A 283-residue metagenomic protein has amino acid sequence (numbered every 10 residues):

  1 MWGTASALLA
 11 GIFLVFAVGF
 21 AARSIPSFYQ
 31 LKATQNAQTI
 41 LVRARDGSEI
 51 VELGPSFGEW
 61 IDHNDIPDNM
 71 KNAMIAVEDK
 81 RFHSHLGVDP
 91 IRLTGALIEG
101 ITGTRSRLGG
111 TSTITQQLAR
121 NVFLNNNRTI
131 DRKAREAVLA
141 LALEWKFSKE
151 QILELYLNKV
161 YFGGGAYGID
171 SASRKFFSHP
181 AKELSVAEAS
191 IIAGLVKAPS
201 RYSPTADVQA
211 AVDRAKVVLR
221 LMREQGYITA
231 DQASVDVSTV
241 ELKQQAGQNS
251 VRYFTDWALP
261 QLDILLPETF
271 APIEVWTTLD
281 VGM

Functional and structural regions predicted by a protein language model:
M1-R43, R81, I101: N-terminal type II signal-anchor transmembrane helix that functions as the membrane-insertion/stop-transfer segment
F16-R23, T94-L97, I101, V122 (+1 more regions): Structural signature of transmembrane alpha-helix termini at the membrane-water interface
A21-K71: Terminal hydrophobic membrane-targeting helix
Q35, D62-I114, D170-S171, F177: Flexible, acidic/glycine-enriched loop-and-adjacent beta/alpha segments that face the extracytoplasmic/periplasmic side
T39-A44, E49-L53, D62, A73-A76 (+6 more regions): Soluble periplasmic/extracytoplasmic beta-strand elements of cell-envelope proteins
R45-S48, P55-G58, I66-N69, V77-K80 (+8 more regions): Solvent-exposed coil/turn segments that connect beta secondary-structure elements in extracytoplasmic/periplasmic
S106-M283: Non-catalytic, structured segments within soluble enzyme domains
